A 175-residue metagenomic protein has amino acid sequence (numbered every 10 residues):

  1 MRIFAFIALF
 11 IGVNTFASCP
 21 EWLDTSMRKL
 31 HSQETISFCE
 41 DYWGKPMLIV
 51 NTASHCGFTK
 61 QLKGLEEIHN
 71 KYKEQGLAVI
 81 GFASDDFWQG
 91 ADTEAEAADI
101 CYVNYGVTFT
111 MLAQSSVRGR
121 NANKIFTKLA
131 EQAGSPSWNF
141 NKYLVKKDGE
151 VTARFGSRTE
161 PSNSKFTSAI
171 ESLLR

Functional and structural regions predicted by a protein language model:
I3-V13: Sec-dependent N-terminal signal peptides
T15-P20: Boundary at the C-terminal end of the N-terminal hydrophobic targeting segment
D24-S26, A113, K146: Terminal helix/beta-alpha structural elements that buttress the NAD(P)+-binding lobe
T25-P46, E67-Y72: A short beta-strand-turn-helix
W43-M47, K73-A78, Y105-T110, N139-F140 (+1 more regions): Loop/turn elements at helix/coil->beta-strand transitions in domains of secreted/extracellular proteins
N51-H55: Amphipathic alpha-helical repeat scaffolds
F58-A122: Structural microenvironment flanking redox-active thiols in thiol-disulfide oxidoreductases
K124-T127, E131-R175: Thiol-/selenol-based redox modules, centered on thioredoxin-like and closely related oxidoreductase domains
